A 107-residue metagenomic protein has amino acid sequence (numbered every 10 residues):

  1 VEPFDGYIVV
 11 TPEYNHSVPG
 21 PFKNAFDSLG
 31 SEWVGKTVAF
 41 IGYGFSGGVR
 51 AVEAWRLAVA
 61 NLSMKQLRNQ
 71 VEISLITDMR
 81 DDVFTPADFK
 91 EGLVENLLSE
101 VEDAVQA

Functional and structural regions predicted by a protein language model:
V1-L62: Helix-loop-strand module that forms the ligand-binding subsite of alpha/beta enzymes
K65-A107: Glycine-rich phosphate/pyrophosphate-binding loop and the adjoining helix
